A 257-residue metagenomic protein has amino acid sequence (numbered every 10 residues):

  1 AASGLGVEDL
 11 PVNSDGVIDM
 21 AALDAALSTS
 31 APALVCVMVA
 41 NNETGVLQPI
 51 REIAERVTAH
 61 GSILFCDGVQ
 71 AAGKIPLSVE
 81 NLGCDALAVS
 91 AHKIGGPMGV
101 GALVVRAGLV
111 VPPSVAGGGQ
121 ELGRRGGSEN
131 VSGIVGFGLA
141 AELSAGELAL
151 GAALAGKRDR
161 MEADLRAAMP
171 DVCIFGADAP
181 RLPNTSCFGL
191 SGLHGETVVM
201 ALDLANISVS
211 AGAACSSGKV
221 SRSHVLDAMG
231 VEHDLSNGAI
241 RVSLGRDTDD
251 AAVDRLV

Functional and structural regions predicted by a protein language model:
A1-V257: Pyridoxal 5′-phosphate
